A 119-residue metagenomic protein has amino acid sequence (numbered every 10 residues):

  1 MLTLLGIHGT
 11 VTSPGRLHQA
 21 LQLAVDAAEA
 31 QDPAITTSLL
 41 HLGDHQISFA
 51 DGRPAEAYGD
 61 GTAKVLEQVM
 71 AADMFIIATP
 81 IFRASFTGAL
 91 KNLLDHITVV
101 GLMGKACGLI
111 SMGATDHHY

Functional and structural regions predicted by a protein language model:
M1-D95, V99: N-terminal beta1-alpha1-beta2 submodule of the flavodoxin-like/Rossmannoid cofactor-binding fold
P33, M103-A106: A short helix->loop->beta-strand "cap" motif at the edges of active sites that frequently abuts
A106-Y119: Short, glycine-/small-residue-rich phosphate/pyrophosphate-handling segment
